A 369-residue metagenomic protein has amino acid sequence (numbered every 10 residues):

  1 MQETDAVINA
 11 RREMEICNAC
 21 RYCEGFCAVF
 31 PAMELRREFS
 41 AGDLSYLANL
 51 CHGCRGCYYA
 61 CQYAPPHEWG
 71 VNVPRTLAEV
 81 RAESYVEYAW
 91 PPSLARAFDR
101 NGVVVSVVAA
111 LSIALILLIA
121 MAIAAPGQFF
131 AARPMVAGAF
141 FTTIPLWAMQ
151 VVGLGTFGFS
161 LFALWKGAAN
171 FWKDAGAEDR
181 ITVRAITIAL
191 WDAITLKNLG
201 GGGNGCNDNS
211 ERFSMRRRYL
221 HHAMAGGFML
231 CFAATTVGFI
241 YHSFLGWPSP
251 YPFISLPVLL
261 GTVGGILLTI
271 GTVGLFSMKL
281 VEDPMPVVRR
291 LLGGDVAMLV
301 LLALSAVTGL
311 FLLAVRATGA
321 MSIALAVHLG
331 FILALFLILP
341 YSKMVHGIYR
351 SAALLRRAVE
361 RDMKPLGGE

Functional and structural regions predicted by a protein language model:
M1-C51, R361-G367: Ferredoxin-type iron-sulfur electron-transfer modules and their immediate structural context
R11, S210-R212, R217, T318 (+1 more regions): Short hydrophobic "helix-edge" motifs at membrane interfaces and signal-peptide entry regions
M14, L35-V237: Iron-sulfur-cluster electron-transfer modules
C17, R96-R100, L335-P340: Conserved catalytic-core segments centered on acid/base and nucleophilic motifs
V105-M121, L146-A168, W191, L220-Y241 (+2 more regions): Hydrophobic cores of alpha-helical transmembrane segments in multi-pass integral membrane proteins
P126-F141, S243-V258, A320: Membrane-interfacial helical/loop segments at transmembrane boundaries in membrane proteins
F171-I186, P284-V300: Cytoplasmic juxtamembrane regions at transmembrane-helix boundaries
N209, V281-M285: Helix-loop boundary elements of multi-pass alpha-helical membrane proteins
